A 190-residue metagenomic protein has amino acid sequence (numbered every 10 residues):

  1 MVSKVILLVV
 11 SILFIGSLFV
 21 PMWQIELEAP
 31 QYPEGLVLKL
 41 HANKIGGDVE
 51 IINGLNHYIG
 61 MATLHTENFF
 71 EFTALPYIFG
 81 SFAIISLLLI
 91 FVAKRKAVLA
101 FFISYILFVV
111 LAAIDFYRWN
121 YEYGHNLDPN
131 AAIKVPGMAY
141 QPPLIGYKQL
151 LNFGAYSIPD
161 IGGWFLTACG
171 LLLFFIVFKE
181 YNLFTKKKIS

Functional and structural regions predicted by a protein language model:
V2, F178-S190: Membrane-interface capping segments at transmembrane-helix boundaries
V2, L64-A74, A93-A100, L151-I161: Membrane-interfacial loop-to-transmembrane-helix junctions in polytopic alpha-helical membrane proteins
V2-E28: N-terminal signal-anchor transmembrane alpha helix
V2-S11, S86-A112, I189: Interfacial segments of alpha-helical transmembrane regions
K4, L18, A100, S104-F116 (+4 more regions): Polytopic transmembrane helical bundles with strong interfacial aromatic enrichment
V9-L13, E71-V92, W164-F174: Hydrophobic alpha-helical transmembrane segments
F19-E71, Y117-S157: Long, glycine/tryptophan/cysteine-rich extracytoplasmic
Y156-L183: A hydrophobic membrane-anchoring alpha-helix module
